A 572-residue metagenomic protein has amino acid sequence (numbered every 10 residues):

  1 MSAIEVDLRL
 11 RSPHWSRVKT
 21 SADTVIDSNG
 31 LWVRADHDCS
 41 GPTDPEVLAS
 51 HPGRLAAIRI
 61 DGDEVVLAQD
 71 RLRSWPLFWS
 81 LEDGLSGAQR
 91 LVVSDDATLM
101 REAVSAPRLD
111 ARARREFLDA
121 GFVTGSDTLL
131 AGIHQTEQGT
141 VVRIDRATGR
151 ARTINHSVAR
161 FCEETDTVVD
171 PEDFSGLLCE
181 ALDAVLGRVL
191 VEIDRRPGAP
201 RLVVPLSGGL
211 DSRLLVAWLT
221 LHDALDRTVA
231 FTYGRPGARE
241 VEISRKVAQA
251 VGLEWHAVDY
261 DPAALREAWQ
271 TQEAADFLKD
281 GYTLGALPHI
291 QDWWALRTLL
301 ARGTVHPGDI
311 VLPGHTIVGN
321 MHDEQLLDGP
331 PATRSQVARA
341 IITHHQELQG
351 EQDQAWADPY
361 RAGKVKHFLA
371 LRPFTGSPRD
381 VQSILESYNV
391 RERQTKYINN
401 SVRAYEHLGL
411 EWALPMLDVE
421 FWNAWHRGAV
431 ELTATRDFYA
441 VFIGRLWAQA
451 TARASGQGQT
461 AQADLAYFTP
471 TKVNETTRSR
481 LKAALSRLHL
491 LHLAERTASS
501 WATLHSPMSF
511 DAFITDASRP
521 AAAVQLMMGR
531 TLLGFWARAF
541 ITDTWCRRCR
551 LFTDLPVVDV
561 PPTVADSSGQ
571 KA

Functional and structural regions predicted by a protein language model:
M1-L206, D211-A263: Cysteine-centered catalytic environments shared across enzyme families
A3-L8, S12-P13, H306, E347-A572: Adenosyl-5′-phosphate
L31-V33, D38-S40, W269-Y282, F468-H492: Charged, glycine/proline-rich intrinsically disordered loops and linkers
P52-R54, G198-L202, Q270-Q325, P359-W412: Conserved adenosine/adenylate-binding substructure
V104, V189, I193, P197 (+9 more regions): A generic secondary-structure signal for well-formed alpha-helical elements
E137, D173, L177-A181, L210 (+10 more regions): Generic recognition of stable, solvent-exposed alpha-helical segments in well-folded globular domains
C162-D173, A199-L202, T228-F231, F277-Y282 (+2 more regions): Glycine- and acidic
P236-L299, H315-H345, P378-R379, H426-V430: ATP-dependent adenylate-handling ligase core
